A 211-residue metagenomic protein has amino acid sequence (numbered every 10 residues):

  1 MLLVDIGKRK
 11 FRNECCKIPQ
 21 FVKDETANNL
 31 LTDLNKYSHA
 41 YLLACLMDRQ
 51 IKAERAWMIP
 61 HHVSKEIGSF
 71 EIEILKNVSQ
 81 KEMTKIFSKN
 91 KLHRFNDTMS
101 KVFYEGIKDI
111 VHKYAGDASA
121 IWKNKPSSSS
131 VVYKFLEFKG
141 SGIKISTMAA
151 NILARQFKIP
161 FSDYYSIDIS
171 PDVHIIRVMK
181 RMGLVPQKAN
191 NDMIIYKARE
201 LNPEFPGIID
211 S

Functional and structural regions predicted by a protein language model:
M1-F70, N77-K85, K89-F95, M99: Structure-specific DNA junction-binding interface
M1-K36, A115, K125-K139, I143-S211: C-terminal accessory module of base-excision DNA glycosylases/AP lyases that mediates lesion recognition and DNA
Y41-V63, F103, S141, I145-L153 (+2 more regions): Long, contiguous hydrophobic alpha-helical segments, chiefly transmembrane helices and signal peptides
L43-D48, H61-S64, T84, S88 (+6 more regions): Amphipathic alpha-helical segments within well-ordered protein domains
R49-Q50, E66, N90, I110 (+3 more regions): Alpha-helix C-capping/helix-to-loop hinge sites
R55, L75, F95, A120 (+3 more regions): Short, surface-exposed helix-loop/turn micro-motifs enriched in polar/charged residues
E66-T147, N151-I152: Alpha-helical ds-nucleic-acid-binding substructure associated with the helix-hairpin-helix region of base-excision DNA
